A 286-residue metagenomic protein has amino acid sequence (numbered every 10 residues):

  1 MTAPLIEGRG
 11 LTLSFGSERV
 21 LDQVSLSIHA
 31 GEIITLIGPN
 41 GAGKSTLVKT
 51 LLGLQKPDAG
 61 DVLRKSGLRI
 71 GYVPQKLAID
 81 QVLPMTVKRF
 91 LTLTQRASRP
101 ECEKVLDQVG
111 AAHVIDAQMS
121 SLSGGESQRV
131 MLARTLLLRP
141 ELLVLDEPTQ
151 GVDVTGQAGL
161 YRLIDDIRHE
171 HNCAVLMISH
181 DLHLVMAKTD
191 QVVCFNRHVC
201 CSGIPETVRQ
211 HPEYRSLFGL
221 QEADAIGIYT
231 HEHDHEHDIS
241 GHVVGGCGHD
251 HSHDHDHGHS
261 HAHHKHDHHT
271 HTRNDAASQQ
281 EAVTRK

Functional and structural regions predicted by a protein language model:
R99-V114: Conserved ABC ATPase "signature" region
Q118-L122, E126: Conserved ABC ATPase signature
R139: Conserved catalytic motifs of ABC-family nucleotide-binding domains
L143-E147: Catalytic Walker B motif of ABC-type/P-loop ATPase nucleotide-binding domains
S179-H180: H-loop/switch region of ABC-family ATPase nucleotide-binding domains
V192-I204: H-loop (His-switch) and adjacent beta-strand-loop-beta switch element of ABC-type ATPase nucleotide-binding domains
Q210, L217-K286: ABC ATPase nucleotide-binding domains
